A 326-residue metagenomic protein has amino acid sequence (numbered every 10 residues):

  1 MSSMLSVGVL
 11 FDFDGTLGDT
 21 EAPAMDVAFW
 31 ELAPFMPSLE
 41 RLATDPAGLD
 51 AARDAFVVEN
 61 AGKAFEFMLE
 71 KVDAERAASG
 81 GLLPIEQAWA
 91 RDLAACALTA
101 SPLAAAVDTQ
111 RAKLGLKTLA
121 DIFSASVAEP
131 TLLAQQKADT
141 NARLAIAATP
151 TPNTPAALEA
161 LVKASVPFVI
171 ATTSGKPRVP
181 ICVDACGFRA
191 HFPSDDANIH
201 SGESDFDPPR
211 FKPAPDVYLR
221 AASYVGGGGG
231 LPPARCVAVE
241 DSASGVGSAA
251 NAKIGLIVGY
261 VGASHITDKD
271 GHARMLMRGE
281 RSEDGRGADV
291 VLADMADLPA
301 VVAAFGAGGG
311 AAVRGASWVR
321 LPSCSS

Functional and structural regions predicted by a protein language model:
M1-F11, V107-L114, A296-S326: Non-catalytic pre-domain segments flanking phosphatase-related domains
S2-D54: Active-site neighborhood of HAD-like aspartate-dependent phosphohydrolases
L5, L10, D108-L116, A120 (+2 more regions): Short, acidic loop-to-helix structural element flanking the phosphoryl-transfer center in phosphate-processing enzymes
F29-L32, A64-L83, K113-K117, A221: Helix-loop "lid/cap" segments that line or gate small-molecule binding pockets
A147, P155-V169, T173-D207, S223-G229 (+2 more regions): Substrate-recognition/cap helix-loop segment adjacent to the acidic, metal-dependent catalytic center of Asp-based
H200, G287-L298: Short acidic-hydrophobic, aromatic-tinged amphipathic segments that line or gate anion-handling sites
F211-V246: Conserved Lys-Pro-Asp/Glu-containing loop-to-beta segment of HAD-superfamily phosphomonoesterases, centered on
V237-V290: Acidic, Mg2+-coordinating phosphoryl-transfer loop and its flanking beta/alpha structural elements, shared across
